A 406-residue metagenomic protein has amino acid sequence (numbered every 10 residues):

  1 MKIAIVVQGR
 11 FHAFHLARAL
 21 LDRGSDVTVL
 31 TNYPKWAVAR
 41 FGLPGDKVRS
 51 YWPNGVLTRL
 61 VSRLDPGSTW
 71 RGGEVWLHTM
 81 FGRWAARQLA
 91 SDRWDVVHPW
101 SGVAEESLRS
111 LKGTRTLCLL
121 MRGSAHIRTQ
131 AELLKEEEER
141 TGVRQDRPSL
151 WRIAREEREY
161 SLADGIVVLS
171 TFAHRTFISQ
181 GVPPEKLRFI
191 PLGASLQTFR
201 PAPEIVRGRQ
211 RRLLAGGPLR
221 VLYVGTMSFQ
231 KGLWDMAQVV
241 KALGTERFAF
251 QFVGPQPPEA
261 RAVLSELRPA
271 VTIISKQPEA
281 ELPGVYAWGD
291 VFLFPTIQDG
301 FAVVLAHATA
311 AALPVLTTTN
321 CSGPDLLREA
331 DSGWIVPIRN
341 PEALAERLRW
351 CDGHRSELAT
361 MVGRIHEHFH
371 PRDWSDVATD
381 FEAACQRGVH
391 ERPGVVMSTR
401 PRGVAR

Functional and structural regions predicted by a protein language model:
L57-G72, T114-A154: Acceptor-binding helix/loop patch of EC 2.4 sugar-transfer enzymes, predominantly nucleotide-sugar-dependent
Y160, K276-Q277, G284-G289: Short alpha-helical donor nucleotide-sugar binding micro-motif in glycosyltransferases
F172, G193: Carbohydrate-associated surface elements
R212-K231, A237-K241, Q251: Conserved donor-binding/catalytic core segment of Leloir-type glycosyltransferases
P278, I297: Aromatic "clamp/platform" in nucleotide-sugar-dependent glycosyltransferases that forms part of the donor/acceptor
P314-T317: Short hydrophobic beta-strand element within catalytic cores of glycosyltransferases and related nucleotide-activated
E329-A330, W334-N340, W350-R355: Conserved acidic donor-binding segment of nucleotide-sugar-dependent glycosyltransferases
W350, E357-P371: A short, well-ordered alpha-helix in the C-terminal region of glycosyltransferases
